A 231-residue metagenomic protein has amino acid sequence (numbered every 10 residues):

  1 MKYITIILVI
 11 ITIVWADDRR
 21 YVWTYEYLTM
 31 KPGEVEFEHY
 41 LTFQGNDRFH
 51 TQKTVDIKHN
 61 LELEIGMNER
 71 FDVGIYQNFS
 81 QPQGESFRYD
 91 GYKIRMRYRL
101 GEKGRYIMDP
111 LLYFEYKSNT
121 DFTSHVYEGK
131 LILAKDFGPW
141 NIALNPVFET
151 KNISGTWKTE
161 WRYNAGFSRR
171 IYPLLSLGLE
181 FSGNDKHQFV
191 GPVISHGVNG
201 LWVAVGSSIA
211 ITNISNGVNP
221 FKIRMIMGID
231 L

Functional and structural regions predicted by a protein language model:
M1-I7: Sec-dependent signal peptide recognition, specifically the positively charged N-region followed immediately by
I7-A16: Hydrophobic h-region of N-terminal signal peptides that target proteins for export in Gram-negative bacteria
A16-D230: Transmembrane beta-barrel domains of Gram-negative outer membranes and organellar outer membranes
